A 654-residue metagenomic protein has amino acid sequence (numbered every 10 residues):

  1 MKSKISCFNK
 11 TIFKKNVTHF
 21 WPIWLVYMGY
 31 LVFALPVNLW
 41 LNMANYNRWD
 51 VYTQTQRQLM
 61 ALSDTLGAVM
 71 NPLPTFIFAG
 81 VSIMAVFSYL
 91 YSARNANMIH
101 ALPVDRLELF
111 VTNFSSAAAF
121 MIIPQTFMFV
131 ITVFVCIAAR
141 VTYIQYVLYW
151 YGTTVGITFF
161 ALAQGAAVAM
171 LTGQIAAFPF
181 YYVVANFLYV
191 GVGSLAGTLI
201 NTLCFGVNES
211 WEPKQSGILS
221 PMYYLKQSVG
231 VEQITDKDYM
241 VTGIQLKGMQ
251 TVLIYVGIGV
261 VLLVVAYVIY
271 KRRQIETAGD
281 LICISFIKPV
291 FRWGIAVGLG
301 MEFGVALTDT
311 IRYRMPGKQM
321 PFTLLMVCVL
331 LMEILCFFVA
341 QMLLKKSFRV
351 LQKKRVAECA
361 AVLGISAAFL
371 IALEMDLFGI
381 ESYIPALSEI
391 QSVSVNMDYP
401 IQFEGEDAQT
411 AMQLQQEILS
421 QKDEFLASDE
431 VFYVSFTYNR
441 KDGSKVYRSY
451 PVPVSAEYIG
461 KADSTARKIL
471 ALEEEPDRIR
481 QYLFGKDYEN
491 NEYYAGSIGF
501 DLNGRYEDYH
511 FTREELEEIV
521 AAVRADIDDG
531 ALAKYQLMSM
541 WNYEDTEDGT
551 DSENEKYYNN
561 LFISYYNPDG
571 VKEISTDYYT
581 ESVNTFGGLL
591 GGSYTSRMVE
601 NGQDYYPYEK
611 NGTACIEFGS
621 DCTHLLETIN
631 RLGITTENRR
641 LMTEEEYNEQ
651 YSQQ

Functional and structural regions predicted by a protein language model:
M1-M28: Aromatic- and glycine-rich beta-strand/loop motifs that create alpha-glucan
S3-I5, L41-T65, V190-I269, R273-C283 (+2 more regions): Terminal transmembrane helical anchor/hairpin motif
P36-L39, M60-A61, A68-N71, S115-A177 (+3 more regions): Secretory targeting signals
G67-N95, R106, F114: Long, hydrophobic alpha-helical segments
A176-Y189, K353-I365: Central hydrophobic cores of alpha-helical transmembrane segments in multi-pass integral membrane proteins
R292-L299, F338-I380: Internal/C-terminal transmembrane anchor helices
A372-S449: Membrane-interface segments at or immediately adjacent to transmembrane helices that form the boundary between
E424-A456, A531-S596: Short, structured surface segments that line ligand/substrate-binding pockets
